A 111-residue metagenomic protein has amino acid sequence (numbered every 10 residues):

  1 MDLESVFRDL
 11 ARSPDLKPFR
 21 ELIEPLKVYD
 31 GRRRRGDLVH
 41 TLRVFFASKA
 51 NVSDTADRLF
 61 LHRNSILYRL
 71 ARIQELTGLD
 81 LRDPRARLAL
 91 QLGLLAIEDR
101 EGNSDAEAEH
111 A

Functional and structural regions predicted by a protein language model:
M1-A111: Cytosolic nucleotide-utilizing catalytic cores of signal-transduction proteins
